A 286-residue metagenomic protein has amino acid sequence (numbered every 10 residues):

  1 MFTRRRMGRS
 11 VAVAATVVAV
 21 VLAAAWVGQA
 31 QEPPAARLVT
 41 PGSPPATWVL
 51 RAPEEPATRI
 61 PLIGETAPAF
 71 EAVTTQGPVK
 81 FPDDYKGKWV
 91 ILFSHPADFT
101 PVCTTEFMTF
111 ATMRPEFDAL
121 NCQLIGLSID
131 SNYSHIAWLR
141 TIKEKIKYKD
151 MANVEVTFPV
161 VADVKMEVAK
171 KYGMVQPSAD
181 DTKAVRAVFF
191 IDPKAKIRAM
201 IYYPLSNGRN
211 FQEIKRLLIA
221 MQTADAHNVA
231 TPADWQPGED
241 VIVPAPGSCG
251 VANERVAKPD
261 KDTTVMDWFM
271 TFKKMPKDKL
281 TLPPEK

Functional and structural regions predicted by a protein language model:
M1, V21-A23, A57, F70: Exposed boundary/loop context
F2-A15: Bacterial N-terminal signal peptides that target proteins for export
V13-A25: Bacterial N-terminal signal peptides
A24-E32: Bacterial Sec-dependent signal peptides at the C-terminal "C-region" and cleavage site
Q31-K286: Chalcogenol-based redox active-site neighborhoods
